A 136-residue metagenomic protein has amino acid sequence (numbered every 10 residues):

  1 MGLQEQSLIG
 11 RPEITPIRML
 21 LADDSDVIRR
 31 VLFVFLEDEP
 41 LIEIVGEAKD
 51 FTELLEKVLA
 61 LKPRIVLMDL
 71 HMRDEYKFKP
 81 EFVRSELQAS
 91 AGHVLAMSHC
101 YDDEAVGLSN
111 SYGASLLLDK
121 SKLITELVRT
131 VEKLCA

Functional and structural regions predicted by a protein language model:
M1-R18, I28, T125-A136: Non-catalytic signal-transmission and effector/linker regions of two-component phosphorelay proteins
D23: Conserved acidic carboxylate
D26-G46: Two-component/phosphorelay signaling modules centered on CheY-like receiver
E47-I65: Acidic, metal-coordinating helix/loop segments flanking the phosphotransfer/catalytic sites of two-component signaling
D50-L54, E104, E126: Short acidic active-site motifs
L59-L61, R84-G92, Y112: Conserved phosphotransfer cores of two-component systems
L67-R84: Conserved phosphotransfer microenvironments
F78, L95, C100-L118, K122 (+1 more regions): Alpha4 helix (beta4-alpha4-beta5 surface) of REC/receiver domains from two-component response regulators
